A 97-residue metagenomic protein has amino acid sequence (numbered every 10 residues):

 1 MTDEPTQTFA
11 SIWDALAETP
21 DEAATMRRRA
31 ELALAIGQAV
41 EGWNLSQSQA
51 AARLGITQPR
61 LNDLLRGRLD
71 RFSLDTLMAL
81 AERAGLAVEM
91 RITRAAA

Functional and structural regions predicted by a protein language model:
M1-L34: N-terminal flexible/basic segments that precede or flank functional cores
R28, L32, T57-R60, S73-T76: Amphipathic alpha-helical interface surfaces
L32-Q49: Short basic helix-loop element that most often maps to the first helix and adjoining turn of HTH DNA-binding modules
L45-N62: Short alpha-helical DNA-recognition segment
L65: DNA major-groove recognition helix of helix-turn-helix
L74-M90: DNA major-groove recognition helix of helix-turn-helix/homeodomain DNA-binding modules
I92-A97: Short, charged recognition helix plus adjacent turn of helix-turn-helix-like nucleic-acid-binding domains
